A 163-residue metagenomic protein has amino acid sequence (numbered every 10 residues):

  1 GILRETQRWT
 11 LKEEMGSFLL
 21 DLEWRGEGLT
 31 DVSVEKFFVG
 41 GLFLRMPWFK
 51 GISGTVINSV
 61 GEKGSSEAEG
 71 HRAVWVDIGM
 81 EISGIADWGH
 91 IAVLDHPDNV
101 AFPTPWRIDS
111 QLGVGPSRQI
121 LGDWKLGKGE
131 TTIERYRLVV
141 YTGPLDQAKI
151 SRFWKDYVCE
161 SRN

Functional and structural regions predicted by a protein language model:
G1-G16: Extended, loop-rich substrate-binding clefts of extracytoplasmic carbohydrate-active enzymes
I2, V32-L44, G122-E134: RNA-interacting cores
E5-Q7, L20-L22, L42, V76 (+1 more regions): Hydrophobic residues positioned within well-ordered beta-strands of beta-sheet architectures
W9, R25-G26, L138: Hydrophobic beta-strand positions in extracellular immunoglobulin-like domains
E13-T55, K149: Acidic (Asp/Glu-rich), glycine- and aromatic
G41-S83: Glycine-rich (often Gly-Gly/Gly-Pro-rich) flexible segments and glycine-rich loop motifs, frequently accented by
I78-I82, A86-L94: Acidic, glycine-rich loop-and-strand cores that form catalytic or ligand-binding grooves in diverse globular domains
I91-N163: Beta-strand-rich recognition/accessory modules
